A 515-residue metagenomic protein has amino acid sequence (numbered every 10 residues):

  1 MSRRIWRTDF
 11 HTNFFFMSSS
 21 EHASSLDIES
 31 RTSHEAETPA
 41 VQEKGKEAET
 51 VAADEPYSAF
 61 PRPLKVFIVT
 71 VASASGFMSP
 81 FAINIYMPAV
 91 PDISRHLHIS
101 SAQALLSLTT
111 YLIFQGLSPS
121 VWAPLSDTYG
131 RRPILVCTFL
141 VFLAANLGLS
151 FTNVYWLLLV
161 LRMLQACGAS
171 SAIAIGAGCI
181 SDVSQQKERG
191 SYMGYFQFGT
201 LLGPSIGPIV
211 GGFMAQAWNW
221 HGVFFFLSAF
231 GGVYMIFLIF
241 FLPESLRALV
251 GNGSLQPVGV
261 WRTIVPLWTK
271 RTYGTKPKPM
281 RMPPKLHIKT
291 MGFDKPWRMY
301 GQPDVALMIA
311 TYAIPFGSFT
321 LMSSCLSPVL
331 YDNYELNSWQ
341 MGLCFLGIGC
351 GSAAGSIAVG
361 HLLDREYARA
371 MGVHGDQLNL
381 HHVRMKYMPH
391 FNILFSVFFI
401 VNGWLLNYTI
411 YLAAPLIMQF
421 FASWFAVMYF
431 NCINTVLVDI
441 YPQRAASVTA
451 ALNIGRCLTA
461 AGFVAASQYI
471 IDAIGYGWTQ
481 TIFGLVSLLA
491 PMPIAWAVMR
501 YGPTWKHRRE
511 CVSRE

Functional and structural regions predicted by a protein language model:
M1-A82, P91, R95: Cytosolic juxtamembrane N-terminal segment immediately preceding the first transmembrane helix of multi-pass
S2-T8, S18-S19, S58-P63, R189-S191 (+4 more regions): Central mid-sequence intracellular linker of multi-pass
L64-S101, L117, W122, A172 (+1 more regions): Extracytoplasmic
P80, M87, T109-L112, S150 (+4 more regions): C-terminal transmembrane bundle
A82, L97-H98, Y129-G130, F151-L157 (+3 more regions): Helix-breaking motifs and short loop linkers at transmembrane-helix boundaries and internal kinks in secondary membrane
G116-W156: Conserved MFS/SLC helix-loop-helix module at the cytosolic interface between two early adjacent transmembrane helices
L161-L201: Cytoplasmic helix-loop-helix junction between adjacent transmembrane helices in 12-TM secondary transporters
E188-W218, G222-Y234, L238, I348-S356 (+1 more regions): Glycine-rich segments within core transmembrane alpha-helices of 12-TM secondary carriers
